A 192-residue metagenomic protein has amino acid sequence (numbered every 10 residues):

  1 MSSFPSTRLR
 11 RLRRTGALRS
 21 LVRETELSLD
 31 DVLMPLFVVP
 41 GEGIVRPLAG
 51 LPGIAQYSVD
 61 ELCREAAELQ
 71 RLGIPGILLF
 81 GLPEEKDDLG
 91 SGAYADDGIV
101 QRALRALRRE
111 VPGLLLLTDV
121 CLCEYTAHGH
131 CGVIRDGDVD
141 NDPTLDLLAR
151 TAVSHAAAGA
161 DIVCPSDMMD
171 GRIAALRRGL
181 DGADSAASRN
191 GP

Functional and structural regions predicted by a protein language model:
S2-T7, T15, D31-L33, V39-P192: Alpha/beta enzyme core
R11-M34: N-terminal basic/disordered segments at the start of proteins
